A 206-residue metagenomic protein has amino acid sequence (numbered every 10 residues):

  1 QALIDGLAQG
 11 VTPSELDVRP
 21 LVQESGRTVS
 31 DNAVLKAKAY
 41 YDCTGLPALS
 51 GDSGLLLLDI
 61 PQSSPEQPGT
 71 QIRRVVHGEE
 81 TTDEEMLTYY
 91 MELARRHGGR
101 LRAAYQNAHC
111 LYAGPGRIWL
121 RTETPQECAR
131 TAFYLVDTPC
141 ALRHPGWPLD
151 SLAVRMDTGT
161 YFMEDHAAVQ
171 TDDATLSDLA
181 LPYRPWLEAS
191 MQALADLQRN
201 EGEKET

Functional and structural regions predicted by a protein language model:
A2-T206: Anionic-ligand binding patches
